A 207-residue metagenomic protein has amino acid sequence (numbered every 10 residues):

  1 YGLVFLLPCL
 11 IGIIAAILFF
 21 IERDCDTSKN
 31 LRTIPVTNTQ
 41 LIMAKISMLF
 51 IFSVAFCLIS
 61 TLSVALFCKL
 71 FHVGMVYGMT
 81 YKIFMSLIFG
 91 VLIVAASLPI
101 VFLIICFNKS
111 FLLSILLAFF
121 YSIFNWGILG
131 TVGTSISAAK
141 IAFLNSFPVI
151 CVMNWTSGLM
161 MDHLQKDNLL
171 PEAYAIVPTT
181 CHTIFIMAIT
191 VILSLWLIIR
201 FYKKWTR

Functional and structural regions predicted by a protein language model:
Y1-A16, M43-F111, A173-I184: Secretory targeting signals
I13-R32: Transmembrane helix boundary and interhelical loop/hinge segments in multi-pass membrane proteins
E22, L66-M75, C106-F111, T131-A139 (+1 more regions): Membrane-interface elements of multi-pass transporters and channels
K29, W205-R207: Short, Lys/Arg-enriched, Gly/Pro-containing loop segments at transmembrane-helix junctions of multi-pass membrane
N38-T61, L129-V152, R207: Hydrophobic alpha-helical transmembrane segments of integral membrane proteins
I115, F119-K204: Terminal transmembrane helical anchor/hairpin motif
